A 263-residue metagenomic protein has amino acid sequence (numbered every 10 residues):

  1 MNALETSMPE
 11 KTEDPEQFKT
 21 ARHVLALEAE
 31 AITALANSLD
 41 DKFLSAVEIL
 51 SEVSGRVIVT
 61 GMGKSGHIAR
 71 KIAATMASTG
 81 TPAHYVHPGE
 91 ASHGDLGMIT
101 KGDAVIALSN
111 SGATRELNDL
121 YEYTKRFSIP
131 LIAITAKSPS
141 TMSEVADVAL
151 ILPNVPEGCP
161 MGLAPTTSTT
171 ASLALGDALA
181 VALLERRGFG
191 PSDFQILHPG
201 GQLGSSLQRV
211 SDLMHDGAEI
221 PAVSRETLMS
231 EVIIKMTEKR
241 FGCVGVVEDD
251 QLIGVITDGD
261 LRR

Functional and structural regions predicted by a protein language model:
M1-V24, M62-R70, S205: Short, compositionally biased "basic patch" segments
E10, E16-G55: An N-terminal, well-structured beta->alpha segment
E28, G61, I106, L179 (+4 more regions): Terminal peptide-recognition signature
G55-A174, A180-L183: Glycine-rich phosphate-binding loops that contact phosphosugars or nucleotide phosphates
T100, E248, T257: A cytosolic small-molecule/anion-sensing beta-strand core signal
E144, G158, E185-G217: Internal, active-site/partner-interface "lid" segment
Q202-K235, F241, V246-V247, L252-I253: Bateman/CBS regulatory modules and CBS-like beta-alpha motifs in cytosolic regions of diverse proteins
Q251-R263: Short beta->alpha transition motifs characteristic of CBS
